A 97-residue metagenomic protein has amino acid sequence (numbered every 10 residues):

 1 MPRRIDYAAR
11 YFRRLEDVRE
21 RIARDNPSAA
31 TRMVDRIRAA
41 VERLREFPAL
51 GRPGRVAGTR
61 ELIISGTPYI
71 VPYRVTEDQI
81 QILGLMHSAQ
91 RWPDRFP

Functional and structural regions predicted by a protein language model:
M1-T59, T76, R95-P97: Basic, Lys/Arg-enriched alpha-helical interface segments
T31, I64, Y69-I70, R74-P97: Enriched for short, Lys/Arg-rich terminal
